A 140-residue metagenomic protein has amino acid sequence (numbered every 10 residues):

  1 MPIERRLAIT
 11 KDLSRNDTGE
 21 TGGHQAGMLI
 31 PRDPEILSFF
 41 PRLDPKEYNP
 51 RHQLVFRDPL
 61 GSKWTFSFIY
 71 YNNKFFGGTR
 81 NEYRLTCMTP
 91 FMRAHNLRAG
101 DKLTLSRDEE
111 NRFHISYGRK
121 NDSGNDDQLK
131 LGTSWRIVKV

Functional and structural regions predicted by a protein language model:
M1-V140: Acidic, low-complexity intrinsically disordered regions
